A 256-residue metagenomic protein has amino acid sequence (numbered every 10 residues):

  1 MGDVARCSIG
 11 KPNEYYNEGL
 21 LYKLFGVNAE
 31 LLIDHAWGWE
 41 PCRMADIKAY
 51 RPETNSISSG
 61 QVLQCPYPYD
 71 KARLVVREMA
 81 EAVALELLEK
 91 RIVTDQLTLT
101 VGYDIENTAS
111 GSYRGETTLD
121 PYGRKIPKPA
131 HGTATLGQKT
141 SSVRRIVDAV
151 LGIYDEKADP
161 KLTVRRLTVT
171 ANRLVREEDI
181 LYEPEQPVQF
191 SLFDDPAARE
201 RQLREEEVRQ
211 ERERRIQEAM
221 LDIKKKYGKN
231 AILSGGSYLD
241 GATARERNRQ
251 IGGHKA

Functional and structural regions predicted by a protein language model:
M1-T163: DNA-contacting surface of Y-family translesion DNA polymerases
K125-A256: Acidic, metal-coordinating catalytic segment for phosphate/diphosphate chemistry, firing primarily on the Nudix
